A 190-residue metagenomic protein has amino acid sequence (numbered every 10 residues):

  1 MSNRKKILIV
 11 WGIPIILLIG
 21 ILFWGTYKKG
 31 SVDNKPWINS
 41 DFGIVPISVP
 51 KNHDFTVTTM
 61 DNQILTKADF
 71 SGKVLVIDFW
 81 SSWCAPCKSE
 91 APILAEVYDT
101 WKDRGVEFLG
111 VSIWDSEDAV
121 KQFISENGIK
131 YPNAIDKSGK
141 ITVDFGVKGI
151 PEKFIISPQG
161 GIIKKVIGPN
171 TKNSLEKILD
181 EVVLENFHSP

Functional and structural regions predicted by a protein language model:
M1-D54: N-terminal targeting signals for export/organelle localization
V49, D54-L75: A short beta-strand-turn-helix
K73-L75, F79-W83, G149: Short pre-active-site segment immediately N-terminal to redox-active cysteine/selenocysteine motifs in thiol-based
V76-D78, G110, I155: Hydrophobic beta-strand core positions in alpha/beta domains
F79-E96: Conserved redox-active cysteine motifs that mediate thiol-disulfide chemistry, especially di-cysteine Cys-X(1-2)-Cys
S89, E96, A119-E126: Short alpha-helix adjacent to the SAM-binding motif of class I
G105-E117, I129-G139: Thiol-based oxidoreductase modules, predominantly thioredoxin-like and allied folds used for disulfide exchange
Q122-K130, I135-F187: Thiol/disulfide oxidoreductase modules built on the thioredoxin-like
